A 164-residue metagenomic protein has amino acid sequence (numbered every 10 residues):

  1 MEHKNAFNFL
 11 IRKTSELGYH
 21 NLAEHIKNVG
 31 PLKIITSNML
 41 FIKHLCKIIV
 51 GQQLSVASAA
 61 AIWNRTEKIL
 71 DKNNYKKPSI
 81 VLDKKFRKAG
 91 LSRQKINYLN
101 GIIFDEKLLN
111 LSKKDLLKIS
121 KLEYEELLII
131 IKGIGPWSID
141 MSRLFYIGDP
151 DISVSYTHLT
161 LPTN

Functional and structural regions predicted by a protein language model:
M1-I119: N-terminal polyanion-binding entry modules of DNA glycosylases/AP lyases and select other DNA-binding proteins
I102-L109, L127, I131, M141 (+1 more regions): Mid-sequence acidic-hydrophobic segments that form the walls of catalytic/ligand-binding cavities or oligomerization
L116-K132: Extended, structured, electrostatic nucleic-acid-contact surfaces
S138-M141, G148-Y156: Short conserved catalytic/interaction loops centered on acidic-Pro-aromatic/His motifs
T157-T163: Conserved small/polar residues in nucleotide/adenosyl-binding loops
